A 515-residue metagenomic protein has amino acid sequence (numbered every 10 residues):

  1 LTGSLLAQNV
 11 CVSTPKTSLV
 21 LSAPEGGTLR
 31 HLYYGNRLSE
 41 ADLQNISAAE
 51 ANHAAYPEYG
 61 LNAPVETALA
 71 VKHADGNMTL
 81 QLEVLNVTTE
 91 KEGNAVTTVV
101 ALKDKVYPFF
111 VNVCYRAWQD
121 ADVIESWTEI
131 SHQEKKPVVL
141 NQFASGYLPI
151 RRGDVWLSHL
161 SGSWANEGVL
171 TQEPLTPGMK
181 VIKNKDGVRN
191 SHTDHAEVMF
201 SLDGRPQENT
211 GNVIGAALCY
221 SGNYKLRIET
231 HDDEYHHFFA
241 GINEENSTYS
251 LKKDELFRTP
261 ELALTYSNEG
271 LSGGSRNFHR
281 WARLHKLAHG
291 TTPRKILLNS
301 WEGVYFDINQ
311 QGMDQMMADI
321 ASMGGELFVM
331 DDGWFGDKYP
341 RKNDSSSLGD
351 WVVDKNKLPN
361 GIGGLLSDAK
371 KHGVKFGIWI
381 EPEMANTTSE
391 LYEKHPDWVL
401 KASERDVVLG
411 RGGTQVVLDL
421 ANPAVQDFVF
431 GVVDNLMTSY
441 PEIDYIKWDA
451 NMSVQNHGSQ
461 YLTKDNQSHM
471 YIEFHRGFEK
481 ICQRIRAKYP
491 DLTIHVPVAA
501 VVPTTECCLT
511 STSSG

Functional and structural regions predicted by a protein language model:
L1-Q8: Bacterial Sec-dependent N-terminal signal peptides
Q8-V20, L29-E229, E245: Polysaccharide-binding surfaces and accessory modules of carbohydrate-active proteins
V12-L21, H31, N36, N52-H53 (+3 more regions): N-terminal structural segment of carbohydrate-active enzymes
K16, T128, D254, L298 (+5 more regions): Conserved, mostly hydrophobic/aromatic
K16, V71-K72, T79-V84, Y249-N268: Short Pro-Gly-centered flexible turn/kink motifs
P57-E83, F200-R227, Y266-L287, G325-D332 (+3 more regions): Glycine-rich, aromatic-flanked loop segments that form ligand/cofactor-binding clefts across common enzyme folds
S300-E393, W398-L400, D427-G431, E473-Q483: Aromatic- and glycine-enriched glycan-recognition loops and surfaces that form the carbohydrate-binding subsites
D354-G361, S367-K371, E393-H395, V399-G515: Active-site neighborhood of glycoside hydrolase catalytic domains
